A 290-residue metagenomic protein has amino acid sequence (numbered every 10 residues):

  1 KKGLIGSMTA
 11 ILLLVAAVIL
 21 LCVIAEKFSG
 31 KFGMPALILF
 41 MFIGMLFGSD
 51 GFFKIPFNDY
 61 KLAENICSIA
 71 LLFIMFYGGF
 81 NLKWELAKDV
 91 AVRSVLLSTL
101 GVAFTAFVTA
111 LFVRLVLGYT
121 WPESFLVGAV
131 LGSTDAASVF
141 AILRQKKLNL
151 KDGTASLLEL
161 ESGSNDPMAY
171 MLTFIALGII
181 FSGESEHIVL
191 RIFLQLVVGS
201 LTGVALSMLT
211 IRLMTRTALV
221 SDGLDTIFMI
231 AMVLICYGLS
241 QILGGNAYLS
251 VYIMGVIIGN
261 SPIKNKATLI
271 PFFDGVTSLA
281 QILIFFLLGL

Functional and structural regions predicted by a protein language model:
G3-L290: Transmembrane helical cores of multi-pass secondary ion antiporters/exchangers
